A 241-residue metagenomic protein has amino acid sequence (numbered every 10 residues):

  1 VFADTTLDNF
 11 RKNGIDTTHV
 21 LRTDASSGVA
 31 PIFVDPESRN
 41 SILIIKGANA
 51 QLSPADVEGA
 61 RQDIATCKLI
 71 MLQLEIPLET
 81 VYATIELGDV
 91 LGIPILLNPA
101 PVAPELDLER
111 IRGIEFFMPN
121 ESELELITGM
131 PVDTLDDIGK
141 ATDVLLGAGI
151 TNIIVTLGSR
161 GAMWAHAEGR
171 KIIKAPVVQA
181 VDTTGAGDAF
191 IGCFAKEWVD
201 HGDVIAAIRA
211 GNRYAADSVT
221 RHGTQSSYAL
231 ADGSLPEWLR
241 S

Functional and structural regions predicted by a protein language model:
V1-V29, E237-R240: Substrate-binding N-lobe of the ribokinase-like
R11, D89, L146: Anion (oxyanion) recognition and catalysis
G14, A50-A55, L96-V102: Short gly/ser/thr-rich secondary-structure transition/capping motifs
T18-S27, N98-A100, I154-L157: Beta-strand->loop->alpha-helix junctions that form or flank phosphate-binding loops in nucleotide-handling enzymes
T18-T23, I32-L69, L74: Conserved phosphate-binding/catalytic loop of the ribokinase/pfkB sugar-kinase fold
L69-K140, R160-A162: Conserved beta-alpha-beta core of the PfkB/ribokinase-like small-molecule kinase fold
P104-E109, L135-S241: Conserved phosphate-binding/catalytic region of the ribokinase-like
